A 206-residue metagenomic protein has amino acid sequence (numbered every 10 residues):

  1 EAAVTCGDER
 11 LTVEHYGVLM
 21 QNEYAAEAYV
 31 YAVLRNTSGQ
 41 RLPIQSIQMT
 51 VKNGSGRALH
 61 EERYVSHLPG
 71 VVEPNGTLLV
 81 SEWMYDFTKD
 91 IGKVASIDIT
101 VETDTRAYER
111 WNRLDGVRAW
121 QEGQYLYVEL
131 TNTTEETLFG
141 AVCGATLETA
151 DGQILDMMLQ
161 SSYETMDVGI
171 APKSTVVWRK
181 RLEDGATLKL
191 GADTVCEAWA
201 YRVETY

Functional and structural regions predicted by a protein language model:
E1-E27, Y31, I97-Y125: Low-complexity, acidic Ser/Thr/Pro/Gly-rich terminal tails and inter-domain linkers that flank the onset of structured
N22, L34-G39, N53, L130-T134: Asparagine-centered strand-capping/turn motif at beta-strand->loop junctions
A28-V30, Q45, L78, Q124-L126 (+2 more regions): Hydrophobic core residues within well-ordered beta-strands of beta-rich domains
A32, L42, I47-V51, L138 (+1 more regions): Short, structured motif recognition centered on aromatic/hydrophobic residues
G39-I44, A58-H60, T137-G140, I154-D156: Short acidic/proline- and small/hydrophobic-mixed sequence motifs that coincide with surface turns and coil-to-beta
T50-E62, L147-L159: Short aromatic-acidic-glycine turn motif
L59-K89, M157-A186: Intrinsically disordered, low-complexity Pro/Gly/Ser/Thr-rich segments with frequent PxxP/GP/PP motifs and embedded
W83-Y125, R181-Y206: Terminal connector regions
